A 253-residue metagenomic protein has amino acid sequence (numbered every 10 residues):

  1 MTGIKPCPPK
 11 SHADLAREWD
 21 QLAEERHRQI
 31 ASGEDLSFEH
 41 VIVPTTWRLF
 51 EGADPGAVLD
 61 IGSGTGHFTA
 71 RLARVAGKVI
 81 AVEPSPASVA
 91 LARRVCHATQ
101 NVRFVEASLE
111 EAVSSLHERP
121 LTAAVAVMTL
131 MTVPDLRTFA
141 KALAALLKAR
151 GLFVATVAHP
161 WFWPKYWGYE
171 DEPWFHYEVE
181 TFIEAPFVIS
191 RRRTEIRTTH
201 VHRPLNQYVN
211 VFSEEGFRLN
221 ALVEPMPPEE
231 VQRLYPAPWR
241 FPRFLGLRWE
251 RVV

Functional and structural regions predicted by a protein language model:
T2-A53, H67, R71, L91: Conserved class I S-adenosyl-L-methionine
L59-I61, T65-A112: Class I SAM-dependent methyltransferase SAM/SAH-binding core
S114-A124: A short acidic, Gly/Pro-enriched loop at the edge of an enzyme's catalytic core that lines a small-molecule cofactor
T122-L136: A short SAM/SAH-binding and catalytic strip from SAM-dependent methyltransferases
R137-L152: A short glycine-rich, Lys/Arg-flanked "PGG" loop and its adjoining helix->strand segment in the class I
F153-P186: Conserved class I S-adenosyl-L-methionine
V157, W161-P164, R192-N206: Acceptor-substrate binding/catalytic loop of class I
T199-L222: Short alpha-helix
